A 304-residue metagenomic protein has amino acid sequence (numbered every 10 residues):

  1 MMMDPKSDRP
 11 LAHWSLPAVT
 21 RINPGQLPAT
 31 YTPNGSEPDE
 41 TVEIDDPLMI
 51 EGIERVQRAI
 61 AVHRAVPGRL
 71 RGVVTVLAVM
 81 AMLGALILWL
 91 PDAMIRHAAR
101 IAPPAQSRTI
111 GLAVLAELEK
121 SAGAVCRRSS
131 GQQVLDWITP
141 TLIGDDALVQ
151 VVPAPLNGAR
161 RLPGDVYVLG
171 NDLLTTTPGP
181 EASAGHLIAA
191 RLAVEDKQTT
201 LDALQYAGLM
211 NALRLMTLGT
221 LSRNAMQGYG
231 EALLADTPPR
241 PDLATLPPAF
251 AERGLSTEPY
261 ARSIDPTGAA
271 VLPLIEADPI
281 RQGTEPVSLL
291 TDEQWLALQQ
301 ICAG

Functional and structural regions predicted by a protein language model:
M1-D8: Conserved beta-hairpin
H13-G25, V194: Phosphoinositide-dependent membrane-docking surfaces
T20-A61: N-terminal intrinsically disordered, acidic low-complexity segments at the extreme N-terminus
V56-V76: Cytosolic-side membrane-insertion boundary helix
R71-L90: Hydrophobic membrane-insertion alpha-helices, especially the h-region of bacterial N-terminal signal peptides
P91-L201: Peri-catalytic and regulatory segments of divalent metal-dependent proteins
D92, A99-R100, P104, L213-G304: Metalloprotease/metallohydrolase-associated module, dominated by Zn2+-dependent proteases
V152-G164, E181, A193-P248: Membrane-embedded and juxtamembrane structural elements of multi-pass membrane proteins
